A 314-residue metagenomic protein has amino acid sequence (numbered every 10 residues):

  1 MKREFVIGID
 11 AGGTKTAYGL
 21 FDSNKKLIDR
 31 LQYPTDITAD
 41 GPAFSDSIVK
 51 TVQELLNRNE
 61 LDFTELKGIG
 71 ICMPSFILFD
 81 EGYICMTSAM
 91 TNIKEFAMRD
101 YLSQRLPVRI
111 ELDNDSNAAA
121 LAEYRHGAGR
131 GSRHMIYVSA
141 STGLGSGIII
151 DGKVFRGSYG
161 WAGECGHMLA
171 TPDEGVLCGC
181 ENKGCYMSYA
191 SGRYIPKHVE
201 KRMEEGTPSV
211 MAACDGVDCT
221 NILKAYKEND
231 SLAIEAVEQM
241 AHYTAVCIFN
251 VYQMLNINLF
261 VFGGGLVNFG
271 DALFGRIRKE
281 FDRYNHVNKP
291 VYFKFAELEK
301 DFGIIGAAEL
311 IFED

Functional and structural regions predicted by a protein language model:
M1-K67, I77-Y83, R99-V108, R125-S132 (+2 more regions): ATP-binding/phosphotransfer module of carbohydrate and carboxylate kinases, centering on a glycine-rich
G82-I93: A charged helix-plus-loop insertion that forms the helical arch/lid used to bind and gate nucleic-acid substrates
I110-N114: General beta-strand structural signal in soluble alpha/beta enzymes
A120: Acidic/histidine-rich catalytic cores of soluble enzymes
R130-Y189: Glycine-rich phosphate-binding loop of actin/hexokinase-like ATP-binding domains
